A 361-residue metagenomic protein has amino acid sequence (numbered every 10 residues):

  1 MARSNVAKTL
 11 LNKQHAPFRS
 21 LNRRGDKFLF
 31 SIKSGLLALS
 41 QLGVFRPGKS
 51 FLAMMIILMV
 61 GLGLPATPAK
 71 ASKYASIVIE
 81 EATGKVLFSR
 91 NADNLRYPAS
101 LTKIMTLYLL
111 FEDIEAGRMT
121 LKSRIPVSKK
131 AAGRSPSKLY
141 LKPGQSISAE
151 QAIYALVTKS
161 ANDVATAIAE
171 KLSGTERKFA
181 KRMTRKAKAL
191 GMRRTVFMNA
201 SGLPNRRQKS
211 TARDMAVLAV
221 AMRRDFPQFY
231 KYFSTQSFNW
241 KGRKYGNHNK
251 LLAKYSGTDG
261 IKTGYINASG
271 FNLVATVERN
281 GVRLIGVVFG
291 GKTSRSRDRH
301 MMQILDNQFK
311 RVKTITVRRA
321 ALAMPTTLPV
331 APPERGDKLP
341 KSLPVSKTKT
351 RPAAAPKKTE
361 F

Functional and structural regions predicted by a protein language model:
M1-A75, I79-A82, L87, R118-T120 (+1 more regions): N-terminal secretory targeting signals
A2, M59-R213, V220-R223: Active-site-adjacent loops and short helices of periplasmic peptidoglycan-processing enzymes
L21-N22, L37, S50, M54 (+7 more regions): Alpha-helical protein-protein interaction elements
N22, I32, S40, F45 (+7 more regions): Generic detector of intrinsically disordered, low-complexity, polar/charged segments
M192-V196, P204-F361: Domain-terminus/edge residues, biased toward the C-terminal soluble/receptor-binding domains of extracytoplasmic
